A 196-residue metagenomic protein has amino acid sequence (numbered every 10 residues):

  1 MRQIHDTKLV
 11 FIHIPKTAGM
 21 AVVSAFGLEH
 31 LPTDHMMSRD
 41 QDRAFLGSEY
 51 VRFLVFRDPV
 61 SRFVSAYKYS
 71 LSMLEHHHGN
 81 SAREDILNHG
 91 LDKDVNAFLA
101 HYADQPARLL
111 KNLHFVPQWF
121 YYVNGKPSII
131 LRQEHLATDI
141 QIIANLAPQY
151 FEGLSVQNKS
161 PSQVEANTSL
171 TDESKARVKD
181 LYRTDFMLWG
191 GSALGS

Functional and structural regions predicted by a protein language model:
M1-S196: Membrane-interface amphipathic segments in extracytoplasmic regions
